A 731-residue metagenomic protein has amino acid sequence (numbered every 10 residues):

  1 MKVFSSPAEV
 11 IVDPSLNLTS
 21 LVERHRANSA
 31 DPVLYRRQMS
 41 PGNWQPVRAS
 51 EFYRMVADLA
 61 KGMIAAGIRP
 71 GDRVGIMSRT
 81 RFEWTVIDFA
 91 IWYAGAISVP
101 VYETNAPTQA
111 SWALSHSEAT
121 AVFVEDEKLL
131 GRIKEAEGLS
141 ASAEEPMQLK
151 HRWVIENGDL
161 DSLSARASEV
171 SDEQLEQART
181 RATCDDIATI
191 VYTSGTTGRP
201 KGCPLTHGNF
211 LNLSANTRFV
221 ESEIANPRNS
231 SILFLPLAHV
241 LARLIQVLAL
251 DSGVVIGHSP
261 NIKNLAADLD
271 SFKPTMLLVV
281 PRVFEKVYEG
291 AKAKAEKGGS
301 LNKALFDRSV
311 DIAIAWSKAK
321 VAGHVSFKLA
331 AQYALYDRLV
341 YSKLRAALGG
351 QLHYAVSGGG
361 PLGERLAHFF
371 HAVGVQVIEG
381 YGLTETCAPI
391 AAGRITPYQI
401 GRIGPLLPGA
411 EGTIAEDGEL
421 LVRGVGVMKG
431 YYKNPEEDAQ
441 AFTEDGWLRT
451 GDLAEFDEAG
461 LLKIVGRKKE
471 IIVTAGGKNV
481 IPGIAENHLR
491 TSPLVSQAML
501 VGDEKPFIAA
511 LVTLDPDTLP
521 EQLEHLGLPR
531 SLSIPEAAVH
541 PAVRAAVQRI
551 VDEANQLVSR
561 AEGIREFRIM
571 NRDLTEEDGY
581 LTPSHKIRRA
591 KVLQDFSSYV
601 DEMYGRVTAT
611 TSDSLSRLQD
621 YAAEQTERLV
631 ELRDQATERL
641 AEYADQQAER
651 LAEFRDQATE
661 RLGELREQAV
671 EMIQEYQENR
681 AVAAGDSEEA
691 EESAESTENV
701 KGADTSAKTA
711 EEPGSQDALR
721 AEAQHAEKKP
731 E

Functional and structural regions predicted by a protein language model:
D31-V33, S168-Y192, R199, I224-S230: Conserved pre-ATP/AMP-binding loop-to-beta segment of ANL
L34-F89, A106-S111, G208: Conserved AMP-binding/adenylate-forming core of the ANL superfamily
P41, L130-C184, A291-K343: ANL superfamily adenylate-forming
P46-S50, R181, A188-S214: Conserved AMP-binding A3 loop
A66, Y93-R166: Structural core segment of the AMP-binding/adenylate-forming
L211-S230, L237-Y341, Q351, Q376: Conserved AMP-binding/adenylation subdomain of ANL enzymes
L406-I414, G418-T474, T491: Conserved ATP-binding/catalytic segment of the ANL
Q497-M499, P506, R544, Q548-L618: Conserved C-terminal "lid"/linker of ANL adenylate-forming enzymes
